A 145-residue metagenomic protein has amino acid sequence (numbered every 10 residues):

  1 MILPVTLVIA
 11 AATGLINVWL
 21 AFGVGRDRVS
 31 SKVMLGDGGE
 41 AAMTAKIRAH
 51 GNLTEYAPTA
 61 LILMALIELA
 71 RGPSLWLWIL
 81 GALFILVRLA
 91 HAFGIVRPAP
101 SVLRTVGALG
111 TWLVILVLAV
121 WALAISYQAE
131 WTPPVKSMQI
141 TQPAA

Functional and structural regions predicted by a protein language model:
I2, A42-T44, V106-V120: Small-residue-rich segments of transmembrane alpha-helices in multi-pass membrane proteins, especially helix faces
L3-W19, E68: Alpha-helical transmembrane segments
G14-V29, I85-F93: Transmembrane alpha-helical segments that form the membrane-embedded catalytic/substrate-channel core of multi-pass
V24-I47: Cytosolic, membrane-interface loops and tails of multi-pass inner-membrane proteins
N52-M64, I115: Core segments of transmembrane alpha-helices that mediate helix-helix packing or line hydrophobic substrate/ligand
A60, I67-R97: Mid-chain, well-packed structural core segment of small domains
A90-L116: Interfacial loop-to-transmembrane junctions
V120-A145: Juxtamembrane boundary at the C-terminal end of a transmembrane helix
